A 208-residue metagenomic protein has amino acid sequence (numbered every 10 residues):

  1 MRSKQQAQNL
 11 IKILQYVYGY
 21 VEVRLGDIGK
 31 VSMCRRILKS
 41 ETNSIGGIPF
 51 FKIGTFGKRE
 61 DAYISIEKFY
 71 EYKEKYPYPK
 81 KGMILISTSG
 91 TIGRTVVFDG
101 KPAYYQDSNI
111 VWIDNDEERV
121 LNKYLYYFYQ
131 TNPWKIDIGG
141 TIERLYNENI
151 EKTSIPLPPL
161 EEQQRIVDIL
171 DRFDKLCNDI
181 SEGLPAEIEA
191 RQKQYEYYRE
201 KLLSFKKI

Functional and structural regions predicted by a protein language model:
M1-Y105, N109-I208: Charged, alpha-helix-forming regions
